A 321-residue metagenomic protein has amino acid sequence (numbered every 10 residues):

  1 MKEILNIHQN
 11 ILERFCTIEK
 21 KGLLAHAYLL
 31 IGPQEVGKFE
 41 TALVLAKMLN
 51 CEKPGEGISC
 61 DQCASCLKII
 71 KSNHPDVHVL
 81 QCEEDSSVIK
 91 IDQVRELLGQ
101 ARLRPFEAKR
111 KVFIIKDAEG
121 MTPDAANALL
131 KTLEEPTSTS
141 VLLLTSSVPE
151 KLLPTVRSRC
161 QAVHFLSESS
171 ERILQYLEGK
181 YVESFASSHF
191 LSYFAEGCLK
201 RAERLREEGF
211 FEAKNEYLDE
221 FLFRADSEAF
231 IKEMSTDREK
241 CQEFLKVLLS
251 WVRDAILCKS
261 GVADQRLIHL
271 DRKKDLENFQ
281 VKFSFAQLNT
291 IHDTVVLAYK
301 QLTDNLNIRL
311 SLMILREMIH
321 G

Functional and structural regions predicted by a protein language model:
M1-D124: Clamp-loader machinery-focused feature within the broader ASCE/P-loop NTPase space
M1-M48, S65-K68, S138-V141, S147-V247 (+1 more regions): Charged, glycine-rich active-site and insertion segments that engage polyanionic ligands
E84, L133, G209: A short beta-strand motif that forms part of the nucleic acid-binding face of small beta-barrel RNA-binding folds
G99, K131, P154, S158: Conserved adenine-binding aromatic site and its adjacent loop/helix in ATP-hydrolyzing domains
N127-L144: Conserved catalytic/switch belt of AAA+ P-loop NTPases
